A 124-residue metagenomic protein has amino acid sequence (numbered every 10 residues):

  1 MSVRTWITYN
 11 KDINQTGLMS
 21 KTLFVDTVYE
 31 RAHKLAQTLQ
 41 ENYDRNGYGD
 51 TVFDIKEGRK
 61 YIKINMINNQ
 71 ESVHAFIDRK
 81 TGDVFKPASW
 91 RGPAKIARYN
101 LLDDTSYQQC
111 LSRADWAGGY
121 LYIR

Functional and structural regions predicted by a protein language model:
M1-S20, G119-I123: Glycine- and charge-rich intrinsically disordered segments
M19-Y48: Short, non-transmembrane alpha-helical segments in secretory-pathway proteins
Y43, Q109-R124: A cross-kingdom feature marking charged/low-complexity
G49-A75: Exposed beta-strand-loop-beta-strand "reactive/processing" segments of non-cytosolic proteins
Q70, K80, G92-P93: Catalytic phosphate/metal-binding cores of nucleic-acid and nucleotide-processing enzymes, i.e., regions that mediate
V73-P87: A short, surface-exposed beta-strand/turn
V84-L111: A short, surface-exposed interaction/processing loop segment used at functional sites
